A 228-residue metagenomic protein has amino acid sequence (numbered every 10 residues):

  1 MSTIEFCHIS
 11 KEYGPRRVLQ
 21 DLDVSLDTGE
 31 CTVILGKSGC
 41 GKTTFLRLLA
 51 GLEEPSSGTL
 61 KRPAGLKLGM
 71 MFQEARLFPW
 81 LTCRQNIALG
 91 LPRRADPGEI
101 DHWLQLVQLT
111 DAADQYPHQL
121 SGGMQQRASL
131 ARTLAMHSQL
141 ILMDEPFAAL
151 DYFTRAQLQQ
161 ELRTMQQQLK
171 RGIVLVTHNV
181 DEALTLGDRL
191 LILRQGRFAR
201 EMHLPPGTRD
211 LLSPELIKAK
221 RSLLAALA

Functional and structural regions predicted by a protein language model:
I4, L19-D21: Conserved structural motif at the start of ABC-family nucleotide-binding domains
L35-K37: The feature captures the beta-strand-to-loop junction immediately N-terminal to the Walker
A50: Helix-to-loop junction immediately C-terminal to a conserved catalytic motif
A95-A112, T164: Conserved ABC ATPase "signature" region
Y116-L120, M124: Conserved ABC ATPase signature
A135-Q139: A short, proline-enriched helix->beta-strand linker immediately N-terminal to the Walker B motif in ABC-type P-loop
I141-D144: Catalytic Walker B motif of ABC-type/P-loop ATPase nucleotide-binding domains
